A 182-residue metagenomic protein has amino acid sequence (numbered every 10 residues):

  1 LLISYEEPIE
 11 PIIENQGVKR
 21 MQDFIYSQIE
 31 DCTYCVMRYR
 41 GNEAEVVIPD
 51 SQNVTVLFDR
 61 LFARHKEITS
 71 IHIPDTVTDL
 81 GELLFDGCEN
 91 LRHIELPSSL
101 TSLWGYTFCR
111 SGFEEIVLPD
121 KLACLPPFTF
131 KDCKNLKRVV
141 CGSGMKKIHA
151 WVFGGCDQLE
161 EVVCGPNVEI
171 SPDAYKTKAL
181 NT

Functional and structural regions predicted by a protein language model:
L1-R20: Short, Lys/Arg-enriched N-terminal segments with co-localized hydrophobic residues within the first ~10-30 amino acids
Y5, M21-C32, R40-V56, K66-D79 (+5 more regions): Structural signature of tandem-repeat unit edges
V36, R60-L61, E82-L84, W104-T107 (+3 more regions): Consensus positions within tandem repeat domains that build extended binding/scaffold surfaces
